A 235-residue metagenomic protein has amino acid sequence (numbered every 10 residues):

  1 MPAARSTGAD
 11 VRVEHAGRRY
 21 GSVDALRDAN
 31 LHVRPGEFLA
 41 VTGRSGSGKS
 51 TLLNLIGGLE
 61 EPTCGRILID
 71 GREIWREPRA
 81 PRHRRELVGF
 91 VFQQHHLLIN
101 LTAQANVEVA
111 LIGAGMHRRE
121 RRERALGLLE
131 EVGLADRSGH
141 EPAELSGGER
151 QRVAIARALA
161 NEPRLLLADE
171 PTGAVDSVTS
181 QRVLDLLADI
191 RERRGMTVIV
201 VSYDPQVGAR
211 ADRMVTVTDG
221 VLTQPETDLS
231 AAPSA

Functional and structural regions predicted by a protein language model:
T42-R44: The feature captures the beta-strand-to-loop junction immediately N-terminal to the Walker
G57: Helix-to-loop junction immediately C-terminal to a conserved catalytic motif
G65-W75, R124: Conserved ABC transporter NBD signature motif
I74-G89, R118: ABC ATPase NBD coupling module
L101-V109: Short coil-to-helix segment of the ABC ATPase nucleotide-binding domain corresponding to the Q-loop/switch region
E141-L145, E149-Q151: Conserved ABC ATPase signature
E162: Conserved catalytic motifs of ABC-family nucleotide-binding domains
